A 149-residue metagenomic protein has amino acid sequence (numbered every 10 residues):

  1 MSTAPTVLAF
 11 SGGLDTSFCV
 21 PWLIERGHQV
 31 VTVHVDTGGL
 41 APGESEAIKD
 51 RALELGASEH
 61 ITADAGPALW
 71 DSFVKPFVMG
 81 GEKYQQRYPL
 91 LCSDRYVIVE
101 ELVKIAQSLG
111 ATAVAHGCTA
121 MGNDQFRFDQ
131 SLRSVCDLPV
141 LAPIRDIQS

Functional and structural regions predicted by a protein language model:
M1-S149: ATP-dependent adenylation/nucleotidyltransferase module used to activate substrates
